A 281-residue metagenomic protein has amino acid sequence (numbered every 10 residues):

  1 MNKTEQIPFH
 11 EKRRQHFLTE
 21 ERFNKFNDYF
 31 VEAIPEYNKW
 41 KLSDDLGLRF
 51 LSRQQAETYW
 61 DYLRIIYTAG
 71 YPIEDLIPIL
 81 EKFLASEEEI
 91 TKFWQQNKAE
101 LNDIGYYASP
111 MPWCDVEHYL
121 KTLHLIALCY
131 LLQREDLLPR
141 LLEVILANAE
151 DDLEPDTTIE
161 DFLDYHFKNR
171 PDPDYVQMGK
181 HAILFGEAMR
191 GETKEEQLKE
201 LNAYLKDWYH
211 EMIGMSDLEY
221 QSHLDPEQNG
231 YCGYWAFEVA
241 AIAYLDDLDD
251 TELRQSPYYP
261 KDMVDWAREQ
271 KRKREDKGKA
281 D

Functional and structural regions predicted by a protein language model:
N2-S222, Y231: Eukaryote-skewed repeat-based solenoidal scaffolds used as protein-protein interaction platforms, primarily
T193-D281: Alpha-helical oligomerization segments
